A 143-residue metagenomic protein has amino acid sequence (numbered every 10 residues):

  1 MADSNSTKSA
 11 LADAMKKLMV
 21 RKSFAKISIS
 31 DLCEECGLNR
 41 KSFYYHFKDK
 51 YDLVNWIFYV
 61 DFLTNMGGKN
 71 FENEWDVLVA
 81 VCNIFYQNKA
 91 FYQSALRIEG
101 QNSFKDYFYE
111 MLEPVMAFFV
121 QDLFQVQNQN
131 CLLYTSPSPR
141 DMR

Functional and structural regions predicted by a protein language model:
M1-S4: N-terminal intrinsically disordered/low-complexity leader segments
T7, S42, T135: Ser/Thr-centric signal marking residues that sit in or immediately flank functional binding/regulatory motifs
K8-K16, V20, A25-I29, E34-G37 (+4 more regions): An amphipathic alpha-helix adjacent to DNA-recognition modules
V20-K22, Q129-L132: Cytosolic nucleotide-binding catalytic cores of signal-transduction proteins
A80-N83, Q101-V126, L132-L133: Amphipathic alpha-helical packing segments from all-alpha helical-bundle domains
L96: Active-site donor-nucleotide binding/catalytic segment of nucleotide-sugar enzymes
Y134-R143: Single conserved hydrophobic/aromatic residue that forms the stacking wall/gate of nucleotide- or nucleobase-binding
